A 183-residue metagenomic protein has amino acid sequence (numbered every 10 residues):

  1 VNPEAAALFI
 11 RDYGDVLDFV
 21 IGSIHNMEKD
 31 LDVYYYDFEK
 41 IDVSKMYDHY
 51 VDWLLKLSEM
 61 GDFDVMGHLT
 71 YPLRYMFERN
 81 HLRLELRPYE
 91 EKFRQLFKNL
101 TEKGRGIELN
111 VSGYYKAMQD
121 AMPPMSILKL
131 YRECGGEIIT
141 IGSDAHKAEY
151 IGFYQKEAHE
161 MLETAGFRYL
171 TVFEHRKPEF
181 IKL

Functional and structural regions predicted by a protein language model:
V1-E102: Extended substrate/RNA-proximal surfaces in nucleic-acid metabolism proteins
E28, R79-L183: Charged catalytic cores and adjacent phosphate/nucleic-acid-binding surfaces used for phosphate/nucleic-acid chemistry
